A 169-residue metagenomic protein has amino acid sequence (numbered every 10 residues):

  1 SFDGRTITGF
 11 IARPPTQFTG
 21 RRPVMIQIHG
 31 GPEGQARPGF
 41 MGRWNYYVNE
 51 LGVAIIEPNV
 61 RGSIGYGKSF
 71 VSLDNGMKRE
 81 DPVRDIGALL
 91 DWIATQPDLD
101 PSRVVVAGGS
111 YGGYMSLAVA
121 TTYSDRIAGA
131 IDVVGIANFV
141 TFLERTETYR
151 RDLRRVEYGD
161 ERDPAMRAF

Functional and structural regions predicted by a protein language model:
S1-G20: N-terminal cap/lid segment of alpha/beta-hydrolase-fold proteins
D3, I28-G30, V60: Glycine-rich, acidic and aromatic/proline-enriched surface loops and short helix-turn segments that act as binding
R5, R22, D100-S102: Exposed loop/turn and edge beta-strand positions of beta-sandwich/beta-sheet ligand-binding modules
R13, G20-G31: Short beta-strand element of the alpha/beta-hydrolase
P23-V24, A54, G129: Short, Asp-centered acidic motifs that coordinate Mg2+ and/or phosphate in catalytic or ligand-binding sites
P38-N59: Short amphipathic alpha-helix adjacent to the substrate-entry channel of hydrolases
E57-F169: Active-site-proximal cap/loop segments of hydrolase catalytic domains
